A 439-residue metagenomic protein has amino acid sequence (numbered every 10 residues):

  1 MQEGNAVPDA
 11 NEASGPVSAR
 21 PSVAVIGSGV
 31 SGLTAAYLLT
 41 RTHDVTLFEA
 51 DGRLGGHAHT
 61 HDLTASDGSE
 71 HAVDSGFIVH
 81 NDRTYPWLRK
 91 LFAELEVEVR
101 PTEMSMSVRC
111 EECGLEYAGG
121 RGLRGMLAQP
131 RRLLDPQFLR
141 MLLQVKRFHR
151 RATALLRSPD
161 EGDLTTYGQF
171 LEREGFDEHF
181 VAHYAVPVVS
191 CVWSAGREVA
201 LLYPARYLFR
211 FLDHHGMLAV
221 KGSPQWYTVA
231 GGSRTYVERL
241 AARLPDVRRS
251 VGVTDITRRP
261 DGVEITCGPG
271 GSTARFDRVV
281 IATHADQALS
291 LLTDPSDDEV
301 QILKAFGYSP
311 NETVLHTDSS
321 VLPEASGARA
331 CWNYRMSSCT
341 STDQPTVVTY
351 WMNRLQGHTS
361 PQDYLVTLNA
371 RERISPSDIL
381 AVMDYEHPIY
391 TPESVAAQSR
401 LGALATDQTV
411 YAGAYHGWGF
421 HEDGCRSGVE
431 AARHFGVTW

Functional and structural regions predicted by a protein language model:
M1-V23, T42, L63, T391 (+1 more regions): Extreme N-terminal leader/targeting segments of oxidoreductases
V17-A19, G252-P388: Mid-domain catalytic core of redox enzymes that form a hydrophobic substrate pocket/lid adjacent to a catalytic redox
P21-L47: N-terminal Rossmann-like FAD-binding beta1-loop-alpha1 element of flavoenzymes
T40-T64: Glycine-rich FAD pyrophosphate-binding loop
H61-L88: N-terminal glycine-rich dinucleotide-binding loop that anchors FAD/FMN and/or NAD(P) in oxidoreductases
D82-R210: Mobile amphipathic helical/loop "lid" adjacent to a hydrophobic cofactor/ligand pocket
R121, T342-W439: Conserved flavin/dinucleotide-binding core of flavoenzymes
F209-P269, A274: Helical element adjacent to the flavin cofactor pocket in flavoenzyme catalytic cores
